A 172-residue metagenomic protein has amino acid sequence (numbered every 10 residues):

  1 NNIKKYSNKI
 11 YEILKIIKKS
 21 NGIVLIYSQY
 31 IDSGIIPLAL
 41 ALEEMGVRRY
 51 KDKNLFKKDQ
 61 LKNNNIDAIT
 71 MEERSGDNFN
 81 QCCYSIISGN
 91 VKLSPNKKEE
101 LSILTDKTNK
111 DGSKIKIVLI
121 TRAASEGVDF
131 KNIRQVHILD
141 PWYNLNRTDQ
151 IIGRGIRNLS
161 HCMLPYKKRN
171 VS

Functional and structural regions predicted by a protein language model:
N1-L40: Conserved helicase/translocase motor-coupling segment
G22, Q29-G34, M45, V91-K92 (+3 more regions): Short, solvent-exposed loop/turn segments at secondary-structure junctions
L25-Y27, I117-L119, H137: Structural motif
A41-R49: Conserved helix-turn-beta segment of the N-terminal RecA-like "Helicase ATP-binding" lobe in SF1/SF2 helicases
D52-R122: Conserved helicase ATPase core of P-loop NTP-dependent helicases/translocases
D129-P141, Q150: A short beta-strand element within the Helicase C-terminal
N144-K167: Conserved SF2 helicase motif VI
